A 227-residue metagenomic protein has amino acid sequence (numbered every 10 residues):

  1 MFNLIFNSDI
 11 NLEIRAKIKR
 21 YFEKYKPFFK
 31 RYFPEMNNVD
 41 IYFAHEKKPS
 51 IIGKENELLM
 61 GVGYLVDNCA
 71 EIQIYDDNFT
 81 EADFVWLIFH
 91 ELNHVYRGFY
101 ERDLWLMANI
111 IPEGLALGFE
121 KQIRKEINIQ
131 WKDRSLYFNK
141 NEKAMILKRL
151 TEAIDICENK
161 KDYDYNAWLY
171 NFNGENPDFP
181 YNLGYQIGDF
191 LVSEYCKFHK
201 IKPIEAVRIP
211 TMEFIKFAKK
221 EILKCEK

Functional and structural regions predicted by a protein language model:
I5-D67: Auxiliary, metal-adjacent structural segments of Zn-dependent hydrolase domains
I51-E81, V95-G98: Active-site scaffold of zinc-dependent metalloenzymes
E57-Y64, N93, Q122, F138-E142: Juxtamembrane/disordered regions of integral membrane proteins
D76-H90, F138-D162, A218, L223-K227: An acidic intrinsically disordered interaction segment
W86-F99, L117: Active-site recognition of the HExxH zinc-binding catalytic motif
L106-A153, C225-E226: Post-HExxH zinc-binding segment in Zn-dependent metallohydrolases
T151-K227: Pan-zinc metallopeptidase signature
